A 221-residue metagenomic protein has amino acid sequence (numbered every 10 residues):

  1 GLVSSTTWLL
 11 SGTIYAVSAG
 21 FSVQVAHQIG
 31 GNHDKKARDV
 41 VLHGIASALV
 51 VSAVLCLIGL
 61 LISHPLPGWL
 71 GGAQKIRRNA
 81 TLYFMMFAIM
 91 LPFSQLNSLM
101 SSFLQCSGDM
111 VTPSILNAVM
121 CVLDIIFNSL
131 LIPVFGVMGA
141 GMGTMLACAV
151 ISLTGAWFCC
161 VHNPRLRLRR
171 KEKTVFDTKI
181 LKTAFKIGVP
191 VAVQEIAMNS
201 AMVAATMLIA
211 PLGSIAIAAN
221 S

Functional and structural regions predicted by a protein language model:
G1, P67-Q74, L130-F135, I196-S221: Helix-terminus/linker motif at the lipid-water interface of multi-pass membrane proteins
G1-L57, N97-P113, T206, N220-S221: Small-residue-rich hydrophobic transmembrane alpha-helices
G1-W8, K75-N79, M142, I180-I187 (+1 more regions): Interfacial/gating helices of multi-pass transporter permease domains
W8, A48, F87, P113 (+4 more regions): Residue-level signature of transmembrane alpha-helical cores of multipass secondary-active transporters and flippases
T13, L49-L61, P92, L96 (+8 more regions): Generic alpha-helical transmembrane segments of integral inner-membrane proteins, especially permease/transport modules
V25-M90, V134-V189: Short alpha-helical transmembrane segments in multi-pass integral membrane proteins
M86-M100: Hydrophobic alpha-helical transmembrane segments of polytopic membrane proteins
F103-L130, M138-G141, M145: Alpha-helical transmembrane segments of multi-pass membrane transporters/permeases
